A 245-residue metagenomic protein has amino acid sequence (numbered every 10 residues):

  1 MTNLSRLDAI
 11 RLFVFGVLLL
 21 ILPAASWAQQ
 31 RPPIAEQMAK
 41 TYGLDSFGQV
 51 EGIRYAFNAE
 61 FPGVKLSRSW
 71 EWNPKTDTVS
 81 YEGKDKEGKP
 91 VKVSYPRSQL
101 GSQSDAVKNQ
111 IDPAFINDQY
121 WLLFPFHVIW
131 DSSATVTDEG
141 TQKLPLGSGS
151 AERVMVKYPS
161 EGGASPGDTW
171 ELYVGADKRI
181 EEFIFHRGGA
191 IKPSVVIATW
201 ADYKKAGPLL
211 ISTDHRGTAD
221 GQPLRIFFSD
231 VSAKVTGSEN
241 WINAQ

Functional and structural regions predicted by a protein language model:
M1-I10: N-terminal secretory signal peptides that target proteins for export/translocation
R11-A24: Bacterial N-terminal signal peptides
W27-E36, Y95-D168, G188-K192, A244-Q245: Flexible, processing/modification-adjacent segments and terminal tails in exported/periplasmic/extracellular proteins
P32-A106, A134-T141: N-terminal mature ectodomain segment of secretory-pathway/periplasmic proteins
S46-V50, G147, L209: Edge/loop elements at the starts and ends of beta-strands within beta-rich repeat scaffolds
F47, W72-P74, W121-L122, W170 (+2 more regions): Tryptophan-centric aromatic hotspots in well-structured domains and transmembrane helices
S148-A244: Gly/Pro-enriched, hydrophobic low-complexity segments that function as extracytoplasmic propeptides/linkers
